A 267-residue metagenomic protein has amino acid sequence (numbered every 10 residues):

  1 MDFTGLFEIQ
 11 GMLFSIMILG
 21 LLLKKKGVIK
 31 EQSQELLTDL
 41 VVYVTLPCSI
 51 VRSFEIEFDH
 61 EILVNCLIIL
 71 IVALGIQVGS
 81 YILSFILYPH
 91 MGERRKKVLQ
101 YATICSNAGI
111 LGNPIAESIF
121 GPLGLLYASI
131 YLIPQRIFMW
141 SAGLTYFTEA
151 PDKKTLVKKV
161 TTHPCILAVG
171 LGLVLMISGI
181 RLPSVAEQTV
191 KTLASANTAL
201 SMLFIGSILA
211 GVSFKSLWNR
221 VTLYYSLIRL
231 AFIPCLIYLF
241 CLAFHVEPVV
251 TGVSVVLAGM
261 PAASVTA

Functional and structural regions predicted by a protein language model:
M1-A267: Alpha-helical transmembrane segments of multi-pass small-molecule/ion transporters
